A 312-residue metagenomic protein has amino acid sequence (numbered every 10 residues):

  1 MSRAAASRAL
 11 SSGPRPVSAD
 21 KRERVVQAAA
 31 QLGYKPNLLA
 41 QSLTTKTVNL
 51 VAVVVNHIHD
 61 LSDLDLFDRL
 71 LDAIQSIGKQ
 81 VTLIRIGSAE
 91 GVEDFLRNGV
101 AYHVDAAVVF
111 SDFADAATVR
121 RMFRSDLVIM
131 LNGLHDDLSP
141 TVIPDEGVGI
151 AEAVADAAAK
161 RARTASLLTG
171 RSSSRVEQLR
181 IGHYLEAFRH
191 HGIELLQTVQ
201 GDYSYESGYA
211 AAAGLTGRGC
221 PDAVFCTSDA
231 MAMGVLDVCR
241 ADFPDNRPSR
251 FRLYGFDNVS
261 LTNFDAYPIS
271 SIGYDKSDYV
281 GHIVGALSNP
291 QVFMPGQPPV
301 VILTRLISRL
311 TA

Functional and structural regions predicted by a protein language model:
M1-K46: N-terminal helix-turn-helix DNA-binding module of bacterial transcription factors
R3-S7, L43-I58, T164-R171: Short beta-strand segments enriched in small/hydrophobic residues
K46, L50-A155: Alpha-helical recognition/docking segments in bacterial nutrient-uptake and carbohydrate-utilization systems
V55-D65, I84-E90, T141-E152, L168-A213 (+4 more regions): Hinge/beta->alpha junction and helix N-cap segments in small-molecule ligand-binding domains
T164, E194-L196, N246-R252: Short acidic capping loops at alpha-helix termini that bridge into adjacent secondary structure
G217-A312: Flexible loop/turn connectors
